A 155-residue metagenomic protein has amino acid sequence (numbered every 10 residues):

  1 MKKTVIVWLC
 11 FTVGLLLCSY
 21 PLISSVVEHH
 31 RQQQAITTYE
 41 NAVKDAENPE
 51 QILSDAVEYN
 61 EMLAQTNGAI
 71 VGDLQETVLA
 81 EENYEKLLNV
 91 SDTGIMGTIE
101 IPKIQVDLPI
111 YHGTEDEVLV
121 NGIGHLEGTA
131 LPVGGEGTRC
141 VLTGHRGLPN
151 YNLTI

Functional and structural regions predicted by a protein language model:
T4, C10-I155: Solvent-exposed, non-transmembrane regions of membrane-associated and secreted proteins
